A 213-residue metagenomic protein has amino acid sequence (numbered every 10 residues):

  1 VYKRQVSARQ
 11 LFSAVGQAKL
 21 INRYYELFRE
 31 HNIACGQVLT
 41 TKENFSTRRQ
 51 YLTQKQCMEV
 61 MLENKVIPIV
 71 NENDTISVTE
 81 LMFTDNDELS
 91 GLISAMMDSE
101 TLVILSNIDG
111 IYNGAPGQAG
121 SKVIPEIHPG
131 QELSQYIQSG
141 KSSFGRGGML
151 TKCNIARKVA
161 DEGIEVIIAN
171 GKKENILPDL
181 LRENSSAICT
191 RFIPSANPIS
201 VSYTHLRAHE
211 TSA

Functional and structural regions predicted by a protein language model:
V1-Q5, T204-T211: Conserved small/polar residues in nucleotide/adenosyl-binding loops
K3-E165, G171-K172, D179: Nucleotide/pyrophosphate-binding catalytic subdomain
R157-Y203: Anionic-ligand-binding alpha/beta catalytic cores of soluble enzymes and soluble regulatory domains that recognize
